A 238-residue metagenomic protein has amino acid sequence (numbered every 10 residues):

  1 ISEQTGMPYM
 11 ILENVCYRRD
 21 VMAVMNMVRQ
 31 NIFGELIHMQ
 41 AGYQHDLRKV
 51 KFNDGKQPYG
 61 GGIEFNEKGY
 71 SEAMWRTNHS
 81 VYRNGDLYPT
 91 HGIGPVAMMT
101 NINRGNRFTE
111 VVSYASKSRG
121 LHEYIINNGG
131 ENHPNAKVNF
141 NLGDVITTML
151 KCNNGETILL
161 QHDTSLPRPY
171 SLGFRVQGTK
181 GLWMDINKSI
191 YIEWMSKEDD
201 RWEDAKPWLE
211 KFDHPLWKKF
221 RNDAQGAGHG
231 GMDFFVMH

Functional and structural regions predicted by a protein language model:
I1, A97, P167-H238: C-terminal helical cap and adjacent loop that interface with cofactors, partners, or active-site loops
E3-I11, V15-N139: Predominantly a Rossmann-like dinucleotide-binding segment in NAD(P)-dependent oxidoreductases
H79-D86, N135-K137, H162-D163, F220-G230: Active-site rim elements
R119-L121, L166-P169: Flexible loop/turn segments at secondary-structure boundaries
K137-L150: Short N-terminal edge-element motif at the start of the domain
T148-N154, G178: Active-site beta-strand termini and strand-to-loop segments that position acidic
T157-L159, L182: Short, mixed charged/polar active-site loops that provide acid/base catalysis or chelate metal/phosphate cofactors
